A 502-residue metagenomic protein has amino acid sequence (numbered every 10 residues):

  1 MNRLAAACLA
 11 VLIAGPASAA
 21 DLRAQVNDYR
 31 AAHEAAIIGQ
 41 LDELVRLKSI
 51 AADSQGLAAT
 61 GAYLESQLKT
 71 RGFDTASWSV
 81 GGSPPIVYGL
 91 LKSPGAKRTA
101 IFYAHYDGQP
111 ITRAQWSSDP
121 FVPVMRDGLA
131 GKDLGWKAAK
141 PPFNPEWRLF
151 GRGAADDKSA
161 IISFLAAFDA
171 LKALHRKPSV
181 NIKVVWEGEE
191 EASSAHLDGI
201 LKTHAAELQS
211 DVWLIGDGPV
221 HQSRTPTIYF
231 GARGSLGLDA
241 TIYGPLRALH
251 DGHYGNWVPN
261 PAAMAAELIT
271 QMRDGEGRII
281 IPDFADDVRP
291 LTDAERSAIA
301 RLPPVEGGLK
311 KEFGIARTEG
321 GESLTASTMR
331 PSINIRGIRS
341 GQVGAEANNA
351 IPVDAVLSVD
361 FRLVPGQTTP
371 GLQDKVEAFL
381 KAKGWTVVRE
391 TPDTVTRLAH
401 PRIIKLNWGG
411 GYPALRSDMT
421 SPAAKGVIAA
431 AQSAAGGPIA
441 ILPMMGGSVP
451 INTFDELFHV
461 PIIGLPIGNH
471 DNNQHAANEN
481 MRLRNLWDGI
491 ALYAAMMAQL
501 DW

Functional and structural regions predicted by a protein language model:
M1-A6: Bacterial N-terminal signal peptides that target proteins for export
A14-A17: N-terminal signal peptide c-region/cleavage motif recognized by signal peptidases
A19-G56, R71, A114-Q115, A232: N-terminal hydrophobic or amphipathic helices/low-complexity stretches enriched in small/hydrophobic/Pro/Gly
Q40, I50-Y103, S118, V122: A non-catalytic alpha/beta surface segment that caps or lines the substrate-entry region of metallo-dependent hydrolase
K97-K183, D488: Active-site metal-coordination/substrate-binding segment of hydrolases, especially metallo-dependent peptidases
P145-G231, D501: Acidic/histidine-rich catalytic neighborhood of metal-dependent amide-processing enzymes
Q222, I280-D354, Q367-A378, K383 (+1 more regions): An extended, acidic, His-containing surface patch that forms the Zn2+-binding/catalytic region of metallohydrolases
G255-E276: A short core secondary-structure module
